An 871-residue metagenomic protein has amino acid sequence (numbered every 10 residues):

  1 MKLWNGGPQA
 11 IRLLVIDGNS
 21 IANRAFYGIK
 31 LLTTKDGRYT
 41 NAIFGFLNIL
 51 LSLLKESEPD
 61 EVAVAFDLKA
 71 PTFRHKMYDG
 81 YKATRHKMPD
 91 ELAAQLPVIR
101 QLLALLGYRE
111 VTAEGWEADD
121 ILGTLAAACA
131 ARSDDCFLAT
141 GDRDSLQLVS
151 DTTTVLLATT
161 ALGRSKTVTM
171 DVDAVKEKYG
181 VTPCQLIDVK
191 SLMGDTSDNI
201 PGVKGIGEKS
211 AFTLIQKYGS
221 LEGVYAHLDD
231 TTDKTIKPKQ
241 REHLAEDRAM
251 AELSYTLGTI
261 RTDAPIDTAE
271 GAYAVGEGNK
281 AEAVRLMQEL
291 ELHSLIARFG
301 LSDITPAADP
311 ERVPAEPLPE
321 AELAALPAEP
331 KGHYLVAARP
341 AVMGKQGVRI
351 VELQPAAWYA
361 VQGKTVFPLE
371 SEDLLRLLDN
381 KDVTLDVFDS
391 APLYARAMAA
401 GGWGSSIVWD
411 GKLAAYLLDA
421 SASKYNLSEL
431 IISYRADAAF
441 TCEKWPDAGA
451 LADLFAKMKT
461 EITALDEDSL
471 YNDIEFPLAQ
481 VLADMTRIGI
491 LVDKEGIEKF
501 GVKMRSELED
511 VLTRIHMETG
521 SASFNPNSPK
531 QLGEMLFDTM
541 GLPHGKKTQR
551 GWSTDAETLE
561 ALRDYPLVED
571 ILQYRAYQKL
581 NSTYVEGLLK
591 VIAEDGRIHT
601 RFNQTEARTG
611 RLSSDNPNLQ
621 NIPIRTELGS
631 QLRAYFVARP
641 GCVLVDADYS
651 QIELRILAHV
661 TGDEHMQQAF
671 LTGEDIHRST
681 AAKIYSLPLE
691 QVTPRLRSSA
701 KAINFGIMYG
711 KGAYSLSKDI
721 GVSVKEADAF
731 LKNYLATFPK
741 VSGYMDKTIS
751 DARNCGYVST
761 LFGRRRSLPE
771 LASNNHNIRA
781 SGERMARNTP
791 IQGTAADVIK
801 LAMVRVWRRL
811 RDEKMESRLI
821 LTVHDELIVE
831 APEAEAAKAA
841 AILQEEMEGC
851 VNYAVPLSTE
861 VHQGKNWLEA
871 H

Functional and structural regions predicted by a protein language model:
K2-G7, L13-L14, G18, R24-A63 (+6 more regions): Conserved RNase H-like, two-metal-ion catalytic cores of nucleic-acid enzymes
K2-N5, L32-T33, A83-I266: Extended two-metal-dependent nuclease catalytic cores across DNA- and RNA-processing enzymes
V15-I16, L138-T140, L335-A337, V408-W409 (+2 more regions): Short hydrophobic beta-strand that contains or immediately precedes a catalytic carboxylate
C136-A139, L146-C184, Q354-A357, Q362 (+2 more regions): Charged catalytic and DNA/RNA-contacting regions of genome-maintenance and nucleic-acid-processing enzymes
D247-L369, T384, K444-D447, A452-I624 (+7 more regions): Conserved "right-hand" nucleotidyltransferase catalytic core of DNA-directed polymerases
G363, K412-T441, A448-L451, Q604-L689: Function-dense linear segments that define catalytic or interfacial modules in macromolecule-processing proteins
R487, H599-T600, Q604-A607, A682-M815 (+4 more regions): Conserved catalytic core of nucleic-acid polymerases
S506-T513, M517, S521-V568, A736-R784 (+3 more regions): C-terminal polymerase-core module
